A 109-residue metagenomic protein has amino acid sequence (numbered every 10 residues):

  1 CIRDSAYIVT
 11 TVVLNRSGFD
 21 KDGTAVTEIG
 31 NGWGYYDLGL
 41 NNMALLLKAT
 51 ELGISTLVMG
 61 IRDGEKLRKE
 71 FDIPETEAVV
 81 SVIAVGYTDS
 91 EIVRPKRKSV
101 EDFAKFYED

Functional and structural regions predicted by a protein language model:
R3-L38: Glycine/small-residue-rich phosphate/adenosyl-binding loop
S5-I8, T56-L57, S81: Structural motif
V12, I61, Y87: Short secondary-structure boundary segments
K21-D22, S81-D109: C-terminal helix-cap and adjacent tail motif
W33, I54-K66: GST superfamily/GST-like fold recognition
L38-L46: An amphipathic alpha-helical micro-motif enriched in hydrophobic residues with embedded/adjacent acidic residues
L47-E51: Short hydrophobic alpha-helices that are characteristic scaffold elements of the AMP-binding
K66-A78: Short, electropositive alpha-helical surface patch
